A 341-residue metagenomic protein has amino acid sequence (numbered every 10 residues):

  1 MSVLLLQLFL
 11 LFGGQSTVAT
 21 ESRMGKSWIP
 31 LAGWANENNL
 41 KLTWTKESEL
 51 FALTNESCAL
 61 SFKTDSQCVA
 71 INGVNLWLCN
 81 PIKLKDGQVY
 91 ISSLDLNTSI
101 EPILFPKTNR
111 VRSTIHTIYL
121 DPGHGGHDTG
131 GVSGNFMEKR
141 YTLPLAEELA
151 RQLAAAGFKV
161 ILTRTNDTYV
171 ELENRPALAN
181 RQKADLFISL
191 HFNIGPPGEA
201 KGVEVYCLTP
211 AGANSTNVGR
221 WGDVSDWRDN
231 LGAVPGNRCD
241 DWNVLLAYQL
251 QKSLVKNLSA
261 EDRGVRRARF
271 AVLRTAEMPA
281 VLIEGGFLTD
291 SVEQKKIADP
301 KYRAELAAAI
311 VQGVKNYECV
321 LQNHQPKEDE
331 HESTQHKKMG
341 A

Functional and structural regions predicted by a protein language model:
M1-Q7: Sec-dependent signal peptide recognition, specifically the positively charged N-region followed immediately by
L8-G134, P144, Q152, A156 (+1 more regions): Primary recognition of N-terminal secretory signal peptides and signal-anchoring hydrophobic helices
F136-A341: Active-site-proximal helix/loop segments of hydrolytic enzymes
